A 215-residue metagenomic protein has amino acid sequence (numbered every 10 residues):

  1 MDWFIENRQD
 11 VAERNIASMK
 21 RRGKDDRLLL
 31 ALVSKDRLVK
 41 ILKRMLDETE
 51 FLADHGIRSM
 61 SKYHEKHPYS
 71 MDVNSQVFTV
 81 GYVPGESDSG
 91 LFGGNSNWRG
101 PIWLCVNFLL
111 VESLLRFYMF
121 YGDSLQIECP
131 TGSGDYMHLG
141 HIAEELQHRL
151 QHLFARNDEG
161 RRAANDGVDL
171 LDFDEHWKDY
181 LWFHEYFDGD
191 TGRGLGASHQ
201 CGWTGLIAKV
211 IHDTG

Functional and structural regions predicted by a protein language model:
M1-G215: Acidic, mature catalytic/reactive cores of soluble proteins
